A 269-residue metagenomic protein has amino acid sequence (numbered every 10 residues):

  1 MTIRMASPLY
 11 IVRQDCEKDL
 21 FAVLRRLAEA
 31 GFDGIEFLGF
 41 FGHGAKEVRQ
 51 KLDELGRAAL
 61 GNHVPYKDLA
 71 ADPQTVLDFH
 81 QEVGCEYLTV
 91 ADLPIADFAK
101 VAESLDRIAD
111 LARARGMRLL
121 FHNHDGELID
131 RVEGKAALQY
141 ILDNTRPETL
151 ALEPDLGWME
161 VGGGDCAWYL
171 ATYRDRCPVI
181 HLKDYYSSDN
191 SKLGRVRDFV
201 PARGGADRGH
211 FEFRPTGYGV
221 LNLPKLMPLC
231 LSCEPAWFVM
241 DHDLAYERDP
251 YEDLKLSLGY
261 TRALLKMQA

Functional and structural regions predicted by a protein language model:
M1-Y87, L258-A269: N-terminal pre-domain/capping segments
I3-L9, I35-F37, A59-V64, L88-V90 (+4 more regions): Hydrophobic faces of well-ordered beta-strands that scaffold small-molecule active sites in alpha/beta enzyme cores
V12-K18, G34-E47, V64-D72, L93-K100 (+5 more regions): Acidic-and-aromatic substrate-binding clefts and catalytic sites of carbohydrate-active enzymes
R25, G34, Y66-L152, E160-V161 (+2 more regions): Active-site acidic/histidine proton-transfer and metal-coordination neighborhood in alpha/beta enzyme cores
E54-R57, A112-M117, N144-T149, S232-E234 (+1 more regions): Short helix-capping segments at alpha-helix termini
A114-V220: Acidic/histidine-rich catalytic cores of soluble enzymes
Y218-L231: A short, acidic, amphipathic alpha-helical segment used as a generic capping/interface helix at domain edges
W237-L264: C-terminal/domain-terminus segments
